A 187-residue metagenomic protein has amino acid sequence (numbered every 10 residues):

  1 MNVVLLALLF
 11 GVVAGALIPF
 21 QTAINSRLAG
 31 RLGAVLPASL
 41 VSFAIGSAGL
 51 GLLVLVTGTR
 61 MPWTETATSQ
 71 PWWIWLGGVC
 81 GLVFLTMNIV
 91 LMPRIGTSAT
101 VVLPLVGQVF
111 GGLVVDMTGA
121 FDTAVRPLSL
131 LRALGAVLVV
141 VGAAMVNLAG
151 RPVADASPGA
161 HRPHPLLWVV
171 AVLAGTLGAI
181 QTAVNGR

Functional and structural regions predicted by a protein language model:
M1-V12, L113-L173: Juxtamembrane helix-loop boundary signature in multi-pass membrane transporters
A7-G11, P62-V83, L166-V172: Loop-to-transmembrane-helix transition segments
F10-R27: N-terminal signal-anchor/start-transfer transmembrane helix
P19-A23, A48-G51, G78, L82-T86 (+4 more regions): Hydrophobic/small/kink-forming positions within alpha-helical transmembrane segments of polytopic membrane proteins
A23-S42, A183-R187: Juxtamembrane helix-loop-helix junctions in multi-pass membrane proteins
A34, M87-L103: Structural motif at transmembrane-helix junctions in multi-pass transporters
A38, L91, T118-A120: Hydrophobic/aromatic residues within transmembrane alpha-helices of multi-pass small-molecule transporters
S47-S69, M117, F121, V146-A154 (+1 more regions): Membrane-interface helix-cap regions at the ends of transmembrane helices in multi-pass membrane proteins
